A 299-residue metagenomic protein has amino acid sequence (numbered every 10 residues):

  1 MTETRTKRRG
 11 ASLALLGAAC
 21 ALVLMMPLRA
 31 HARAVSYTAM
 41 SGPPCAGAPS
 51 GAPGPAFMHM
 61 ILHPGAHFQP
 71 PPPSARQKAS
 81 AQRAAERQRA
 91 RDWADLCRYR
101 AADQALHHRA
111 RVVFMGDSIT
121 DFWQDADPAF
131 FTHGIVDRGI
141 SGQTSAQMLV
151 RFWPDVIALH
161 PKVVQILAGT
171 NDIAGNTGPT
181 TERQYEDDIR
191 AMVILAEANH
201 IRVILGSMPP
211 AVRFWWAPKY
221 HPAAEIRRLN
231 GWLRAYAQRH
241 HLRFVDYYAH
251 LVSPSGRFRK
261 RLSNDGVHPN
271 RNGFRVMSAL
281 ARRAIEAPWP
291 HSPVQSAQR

Functional and structural regions predicted by a protein language model:
M1-V113, D125, L159, E286-R299: N-terminal secretory targeting modules
C20, P209-R299: Catalytic His-Asp segment of secreted/periplasmic serine-dependent ester chemistry enzymes
G47, F68-A191, A217, A224-R227: Conserved SGNH/GDSL esterase-like catalytic core that processes O-acyl groups on lipids and polysaccharides
G116, G139, S207, Y248-L251: Residues at the C-termini of beta-strands that transition into short coil/loop
I135, V203, L242: Hydrophobic anchor at the start of a short beta-strand that flanks the dinucleotide cofactor-binding loop
L167, G206-S207: Alpha/beta-hydrolase-fold catalytic nucleophile elbow
N199-I201: A short helix->loop->beta-strand "cap" motif at the edges of active sites that frequently abuts
